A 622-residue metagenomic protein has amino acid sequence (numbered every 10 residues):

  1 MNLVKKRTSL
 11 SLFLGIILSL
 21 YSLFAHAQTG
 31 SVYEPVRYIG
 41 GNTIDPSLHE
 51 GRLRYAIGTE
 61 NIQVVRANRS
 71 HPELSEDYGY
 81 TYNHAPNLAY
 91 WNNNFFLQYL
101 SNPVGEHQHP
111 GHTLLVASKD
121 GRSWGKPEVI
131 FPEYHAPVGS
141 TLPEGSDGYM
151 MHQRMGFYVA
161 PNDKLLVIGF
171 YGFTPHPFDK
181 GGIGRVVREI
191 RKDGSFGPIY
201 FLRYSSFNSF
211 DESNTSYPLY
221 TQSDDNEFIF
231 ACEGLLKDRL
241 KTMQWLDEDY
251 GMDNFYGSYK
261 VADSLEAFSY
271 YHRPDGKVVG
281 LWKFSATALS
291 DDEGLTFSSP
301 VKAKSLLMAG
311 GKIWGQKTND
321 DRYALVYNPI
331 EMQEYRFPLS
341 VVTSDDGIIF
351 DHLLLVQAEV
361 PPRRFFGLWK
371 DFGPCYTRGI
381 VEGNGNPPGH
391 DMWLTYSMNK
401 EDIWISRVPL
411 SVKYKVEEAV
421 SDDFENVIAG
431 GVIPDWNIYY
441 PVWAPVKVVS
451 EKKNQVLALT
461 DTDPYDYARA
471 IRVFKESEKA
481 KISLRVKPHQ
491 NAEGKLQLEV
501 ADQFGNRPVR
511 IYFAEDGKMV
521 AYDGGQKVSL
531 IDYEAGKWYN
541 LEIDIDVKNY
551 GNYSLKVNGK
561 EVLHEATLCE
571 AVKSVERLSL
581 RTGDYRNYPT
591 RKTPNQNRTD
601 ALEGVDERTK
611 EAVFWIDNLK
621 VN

Functional and structural regions predicted by a protein language model:
Q28-T81, Y90-M150, V159-L307, K317-K370 (+3 more regions): Beta-rich carbohydrate-recognition and catalytic domains
Y78, I471-I482, L530-K537, W615: Extracellular/lumenal carbohydrate-interaction signature centered on repeated Trp-anchored short motifs
V408, F424, F614-V621: Extracellular beta-strand elements of beta-rich domains used for carbohydrate recognition/degradation or cell-matrix
I428-V456: Extracellular glycan-recognition surfaces and repeat-rich motifs
K452-M519: Secretory/extracellular carbohydrate-interaction modules and structurally similar beta-sandwich "look-alikes"
I482-L484, K537-V547, Y553-L555: Short tryptophan-centered beta-strand motifs in secreted/extracellular beta-sheet-rich domains of glycan-recognition
A521-E542: Short, aromatic/His-centered strand-loop micro-motif at the edge of beta-sheets
E565-F614: Flexible glycan-contacting loops in extracellular carbohydrate-active proteins
